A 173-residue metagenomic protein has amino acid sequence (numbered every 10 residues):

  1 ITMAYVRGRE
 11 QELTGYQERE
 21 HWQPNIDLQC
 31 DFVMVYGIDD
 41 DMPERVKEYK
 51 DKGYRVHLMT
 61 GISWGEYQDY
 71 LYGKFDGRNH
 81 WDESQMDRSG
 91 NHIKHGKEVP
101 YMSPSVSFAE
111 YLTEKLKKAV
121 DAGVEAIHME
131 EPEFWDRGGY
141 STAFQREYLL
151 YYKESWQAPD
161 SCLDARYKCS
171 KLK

Functional and structural regions predicted by a protein language model:
I1, H21-P24, N91-K94: Generic detector of short, locally flexible boundary/turn motifs and exposed helical patches
I1-G15, E20, E66-K74, N79-H80: N-terminal carbohydrate-binding accessory modules
A4, M34-Y36, R55-G61, H128-E130: A cross-family glycoside hydrolase active-site/sugar-binding cleft signature
G8-E48, K52, K118-A126: Catalytic domains of carbohydrate-active enzymes, especially glycoside hydrolases
L58, S63-A122, E131, W135-G139 (+1 more regions): Active-site-adjacent "subsite" loops/lids of carbohydrate-active enzymes
